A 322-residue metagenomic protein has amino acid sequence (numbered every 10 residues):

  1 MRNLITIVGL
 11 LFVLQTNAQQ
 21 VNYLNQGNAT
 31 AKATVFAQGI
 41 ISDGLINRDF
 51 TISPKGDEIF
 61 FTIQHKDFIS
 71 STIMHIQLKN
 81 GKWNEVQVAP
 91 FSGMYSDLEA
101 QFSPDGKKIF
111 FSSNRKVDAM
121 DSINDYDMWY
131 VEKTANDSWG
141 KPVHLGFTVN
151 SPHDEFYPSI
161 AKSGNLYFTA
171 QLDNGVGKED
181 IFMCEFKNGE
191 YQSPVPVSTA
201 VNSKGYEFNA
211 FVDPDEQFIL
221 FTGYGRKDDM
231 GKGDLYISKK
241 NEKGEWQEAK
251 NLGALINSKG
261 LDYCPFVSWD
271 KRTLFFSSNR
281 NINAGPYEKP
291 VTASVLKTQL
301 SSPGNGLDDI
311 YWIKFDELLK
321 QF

Functional and structural regions predicted by a protein language model:
M1-V21: Bacterial Sec-dependent N-terminal signal peptides
Q19-F322: Short, conserved micro-motifs composed of acidic
